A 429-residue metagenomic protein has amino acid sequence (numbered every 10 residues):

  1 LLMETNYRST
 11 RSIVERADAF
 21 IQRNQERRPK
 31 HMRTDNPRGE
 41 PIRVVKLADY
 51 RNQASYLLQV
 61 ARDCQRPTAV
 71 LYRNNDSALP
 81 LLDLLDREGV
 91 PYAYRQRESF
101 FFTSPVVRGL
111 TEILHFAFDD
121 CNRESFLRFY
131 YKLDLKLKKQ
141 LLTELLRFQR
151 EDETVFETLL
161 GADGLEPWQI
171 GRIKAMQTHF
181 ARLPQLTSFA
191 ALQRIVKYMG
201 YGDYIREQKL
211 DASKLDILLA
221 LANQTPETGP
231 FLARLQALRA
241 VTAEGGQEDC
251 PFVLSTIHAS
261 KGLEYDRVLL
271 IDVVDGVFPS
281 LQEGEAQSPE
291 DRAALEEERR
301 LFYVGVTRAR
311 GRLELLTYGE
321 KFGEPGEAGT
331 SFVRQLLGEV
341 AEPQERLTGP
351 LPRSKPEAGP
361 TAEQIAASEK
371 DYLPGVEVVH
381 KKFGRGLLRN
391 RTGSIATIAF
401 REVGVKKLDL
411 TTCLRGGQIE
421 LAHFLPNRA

Functional and structural regions predicted by a protein language model:
L1-M3: A short helix-turn-beta junction within AAA+ P-loop NTPase domains corresponding to the substrate/partner-engaging
T5-P91, F118, P184, A366-E369: Helicase P-loop NTPase motor core
N6-S12, R16-I21, Y50-Q53, N74-S77 (+8 more regions): Helical mechanochemical/support elements of P-loop NTPase systems and associated helical scaffolds
N6-T10, G39, N75-A78, S99-F102 (+4 more regions): Conserved nucleotide-binding/hydrolysis micro-motifs of P-loop NTPases
L71-Y130: Long, highly charged, low-complexity intrinsically disordered interaction regions that mediate electrostatic DNA/RNA
F102-V106, L408, G417-Q418: Short, charged, surface-exposed secondary-structure boundary motifs
I113-G326, T330-E339: Conserved helicase C-terminal RecA-like lobe
V274-G404, G416-A429: C-terminal accessory regions
